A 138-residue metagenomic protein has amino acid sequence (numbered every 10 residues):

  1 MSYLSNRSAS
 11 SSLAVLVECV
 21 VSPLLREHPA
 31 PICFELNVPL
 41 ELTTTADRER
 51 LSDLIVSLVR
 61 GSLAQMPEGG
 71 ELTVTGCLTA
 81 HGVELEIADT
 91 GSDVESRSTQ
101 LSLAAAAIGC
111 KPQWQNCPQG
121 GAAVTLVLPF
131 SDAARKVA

Functional and structural regions predicted by a protein language model:
S2-N6, T43-A46: Conserved micro-motifs of the catalytic ATP-binding
A9-R26, S57: Short beta-to-alpha transition helix within the HATPase_c
C33-L42, C77-T79: Conserved catalytic submotifs in the C-terminal HATPase_c
L51-S52: A residue-level detector for a conserved hydrophobic packing site within the catalytic ATP-binding domain
V56-A64: Conserved polar catalytic motif of the HATPase_c/GHKL fold
G69-H81: Short beta-strand/loop element within the Bergerat-fold HATPase_c
G82-L103: Glycine-rich/acidic phosphate-handling loop/turn and adjacent ATP-lid/helix of nucleotide-binding kinase/ATPase domains
G109-N116: Glycine-rich ATP-binding loops of the HATPase_c
